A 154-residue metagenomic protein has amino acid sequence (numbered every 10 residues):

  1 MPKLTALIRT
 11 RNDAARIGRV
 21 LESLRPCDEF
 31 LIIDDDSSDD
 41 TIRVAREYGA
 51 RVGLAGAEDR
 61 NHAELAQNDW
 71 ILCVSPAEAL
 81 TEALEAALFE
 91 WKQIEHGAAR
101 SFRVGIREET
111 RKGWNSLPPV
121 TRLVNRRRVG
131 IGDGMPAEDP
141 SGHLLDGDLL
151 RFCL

Functional and structural regions predicted by a protein language model:
M1-S23: N-proximal low-complexity "stem/linker" segments adjacent to membrane-targeting elements
I8-R9, C27-S37: Short beta-strand/loop segment that forms part of the nucleotide-sugar
R19-S23, V44, N61, A86-A87: A short acidic, amphipathic alpha-helical/loop segment
S23, D34-R46: A conserved acidic beta->alpha catalytic loop
I42-L65: Conserved donor nucleotide-binding strand/loop of the catalytic core
D59-E64, N68-V74, E78-L154: Catalytic-site signature of metal-activated, phosphate-bearing donor transferases, centered on the GT-A/GT-A-like
